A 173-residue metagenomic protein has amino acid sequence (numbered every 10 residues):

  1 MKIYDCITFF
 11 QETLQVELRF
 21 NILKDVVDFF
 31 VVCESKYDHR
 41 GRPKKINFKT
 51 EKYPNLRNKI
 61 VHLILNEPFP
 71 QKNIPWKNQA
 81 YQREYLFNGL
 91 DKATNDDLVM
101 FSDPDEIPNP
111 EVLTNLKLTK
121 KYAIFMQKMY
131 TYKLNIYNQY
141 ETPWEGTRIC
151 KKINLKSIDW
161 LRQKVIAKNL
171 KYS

Functional and structural regions predicted by a protein language model:
M1-D25: N-proximal low-complexity "stem/linker" segments adjacent to membrane-targeting elements
K2-Y4, L23-R40, R57-V61: Short loop->beta transition adjacent to catalytic acidic/histidine clusters or analogous donor-positioning motifs
I3, D28, D97, D105 (+1 more regions): Conserved acidic residues
F10-T13, K36-D38, E67-P70, D105-I107 (+1 more regions): Short, solvent-exposed loop/turn segments at secondary-structure junctions
R19-D28, T114-K121: Short, surface-exposed basic-aromatic patches at helix termini and helix-loop junctions that form
F30, H62-I64, Y122-I124: Conserved beta-strand scaffold positions in the cores of enzyme catalytic domains, especially in NTP/NDP-utilizing
Y37-F101, P110-E111: Active-site-proximal specificity loops/subdomain of glycosyltransferases
E106-S173: Conserved catalytic core of nucleotide-sugar-dependent glycosyltransferases
